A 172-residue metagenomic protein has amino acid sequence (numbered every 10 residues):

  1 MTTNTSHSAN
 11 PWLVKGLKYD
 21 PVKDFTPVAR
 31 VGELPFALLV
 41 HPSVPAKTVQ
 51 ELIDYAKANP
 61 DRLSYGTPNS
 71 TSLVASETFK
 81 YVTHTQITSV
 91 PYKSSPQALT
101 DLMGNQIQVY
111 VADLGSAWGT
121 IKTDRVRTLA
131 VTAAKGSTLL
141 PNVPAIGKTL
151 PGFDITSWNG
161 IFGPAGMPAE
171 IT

Functional and structural regions predicted by a protein language model:
M1-T3, Y65-G66, Q108-D113, T128-A130: Paired acidic/hydrophobic, glycine-rich loop segments that form the ligand-binding mouth/hinge of periplasmic-binding
T3-N4, P42, D113-G115, A133-A134 (+1 more regions): Short secondary-structure boundary segments
S6, S72, S116-A117: Alpha-helix capping/helix-boundary segments
W12-Q97, I146, P151, T156-T172: Hinge/capping helix and adjacent helix->loop/strand transition within the periplasmic-binding protein
T26, L52, R125-T138, I155: Conserved helix-loop-beta element of the AMP-binding
A56, E77-V82, P96-Y110, G115-T123: Short helices/loops that flank or line small-molecule/ion binding pockets
A98-D101, T138-N142: Short, charged, surface-exposed secondary-structure boundary motifs
